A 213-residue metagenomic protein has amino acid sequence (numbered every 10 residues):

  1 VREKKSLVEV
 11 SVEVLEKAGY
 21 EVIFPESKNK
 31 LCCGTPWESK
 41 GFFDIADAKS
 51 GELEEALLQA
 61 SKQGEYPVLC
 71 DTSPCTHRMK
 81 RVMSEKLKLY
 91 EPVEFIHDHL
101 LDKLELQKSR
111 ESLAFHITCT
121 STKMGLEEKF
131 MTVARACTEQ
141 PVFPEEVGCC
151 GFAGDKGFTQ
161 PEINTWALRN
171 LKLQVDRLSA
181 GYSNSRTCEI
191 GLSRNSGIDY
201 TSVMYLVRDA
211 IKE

Functional and structural regions predicted by a protein language model:
V1-E213: Iron-sulfur cluster-binding electron-transfer modules in prokaryotic oxidoreductases
